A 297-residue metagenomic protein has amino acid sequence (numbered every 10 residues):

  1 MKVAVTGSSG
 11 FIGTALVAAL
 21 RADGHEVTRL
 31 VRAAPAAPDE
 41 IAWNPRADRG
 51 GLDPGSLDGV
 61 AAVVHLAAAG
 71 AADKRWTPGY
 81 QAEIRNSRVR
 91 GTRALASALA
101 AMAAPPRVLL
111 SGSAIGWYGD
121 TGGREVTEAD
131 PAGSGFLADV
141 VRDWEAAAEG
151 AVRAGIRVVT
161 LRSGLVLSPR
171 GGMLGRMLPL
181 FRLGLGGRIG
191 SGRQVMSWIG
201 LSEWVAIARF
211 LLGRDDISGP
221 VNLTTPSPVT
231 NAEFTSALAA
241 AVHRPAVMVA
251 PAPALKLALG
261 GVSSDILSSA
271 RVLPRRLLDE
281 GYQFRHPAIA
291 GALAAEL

Functional and structural regions predicted by a protein language model:
V3-D23: N-terminal Rossmann NAD(P)H-binding glycine-rich loop of SDR-like oxidoreductase domains
P35, D39-G91: NAD(P)H-binding glycine-rich loop region in Rossmannoid oxidoreductase-like domains and their noncatalytic homologs
Q81-E83, R93-G135: Conserved Rossmann-fold NAD(P)-dependent oxidoreductase catalytic core, especially the SDR/UDP-sugar
S113, A146-P169: Conserved beta-loop-beta element that borders a ligand/cofactor-binding pocket
V141-R142, A154-I156, L167-R176, L211-V221: Glycine/proline-rich active-site loop of Rossmann-fold NAD(P)-dependent oxidoreductases
L178-G186, Q194-P228: Alpha-helical substrate-binding/gating segment
L211-G261, A294: Mid/C-terminal beta-alpha module of Rossmann-like enzyme folds, strongest in SDR-family dehydrogenases/epimerases
S264-L297: C-terminal amphipathic/interface module of NAD(P)-dependent oxidoreductases and related NAD-binding regulators
